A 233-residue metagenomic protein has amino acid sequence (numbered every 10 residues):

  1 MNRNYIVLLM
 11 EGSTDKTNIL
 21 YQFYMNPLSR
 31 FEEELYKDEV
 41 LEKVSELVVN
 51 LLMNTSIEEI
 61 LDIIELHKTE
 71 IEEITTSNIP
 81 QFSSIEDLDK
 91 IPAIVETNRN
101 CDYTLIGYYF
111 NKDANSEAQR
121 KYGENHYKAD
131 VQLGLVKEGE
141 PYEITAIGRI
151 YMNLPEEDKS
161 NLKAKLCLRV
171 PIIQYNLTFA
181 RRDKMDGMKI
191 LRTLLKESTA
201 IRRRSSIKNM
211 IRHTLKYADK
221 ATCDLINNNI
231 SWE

Functional and structural regions predicted by a protein language model:
N2-G12, K16-L51: Mixed-charge (Asp/Glu-Lys/Arg
F23, E39-E233: Donor-sugar nucleotide-binding helix/loop cap in glycosyltransferases
